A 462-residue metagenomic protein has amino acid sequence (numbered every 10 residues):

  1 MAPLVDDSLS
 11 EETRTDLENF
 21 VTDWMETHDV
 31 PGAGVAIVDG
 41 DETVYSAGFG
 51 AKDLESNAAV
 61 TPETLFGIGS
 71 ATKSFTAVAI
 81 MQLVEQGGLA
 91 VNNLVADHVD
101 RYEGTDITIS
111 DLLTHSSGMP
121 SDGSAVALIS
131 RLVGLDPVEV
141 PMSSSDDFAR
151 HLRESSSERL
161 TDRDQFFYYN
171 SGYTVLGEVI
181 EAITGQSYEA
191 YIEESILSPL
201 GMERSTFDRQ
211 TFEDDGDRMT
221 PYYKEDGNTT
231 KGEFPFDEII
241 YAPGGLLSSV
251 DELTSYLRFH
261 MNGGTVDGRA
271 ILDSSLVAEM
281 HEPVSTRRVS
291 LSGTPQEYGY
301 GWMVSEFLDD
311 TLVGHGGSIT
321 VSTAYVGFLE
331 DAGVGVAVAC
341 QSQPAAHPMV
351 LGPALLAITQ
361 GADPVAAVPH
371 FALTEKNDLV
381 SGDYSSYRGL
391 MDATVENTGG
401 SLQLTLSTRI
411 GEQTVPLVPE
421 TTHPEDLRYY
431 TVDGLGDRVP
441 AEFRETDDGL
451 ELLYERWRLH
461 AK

Functional and structural regions predicted by a protein language model:
M1-R14, G293-P295: Short, compositionally biased leader-like segments
D7-I68, G88-N93, R150-S155, T230-K231: Short, conserved catalytic-motif segment at the N-terminal edge
V44, G314-G316, Y325-S342, L453-Y454: Short, well-ordered beta-strand elements
G48-D53, T105-V326: Short, surface-exposed loop or secondary-structure junction motifs that flank catalytic or metal-binding residues
G50-K52, I319, S342, Y387 (+1 more regions): A generic structural motif
V91-T105, L200: Short, glycine/proline-biased beta-turn/loop segments that scaffold the active-site neighborhood
M349-K462: Peripheral terminal and inter-domain segments
